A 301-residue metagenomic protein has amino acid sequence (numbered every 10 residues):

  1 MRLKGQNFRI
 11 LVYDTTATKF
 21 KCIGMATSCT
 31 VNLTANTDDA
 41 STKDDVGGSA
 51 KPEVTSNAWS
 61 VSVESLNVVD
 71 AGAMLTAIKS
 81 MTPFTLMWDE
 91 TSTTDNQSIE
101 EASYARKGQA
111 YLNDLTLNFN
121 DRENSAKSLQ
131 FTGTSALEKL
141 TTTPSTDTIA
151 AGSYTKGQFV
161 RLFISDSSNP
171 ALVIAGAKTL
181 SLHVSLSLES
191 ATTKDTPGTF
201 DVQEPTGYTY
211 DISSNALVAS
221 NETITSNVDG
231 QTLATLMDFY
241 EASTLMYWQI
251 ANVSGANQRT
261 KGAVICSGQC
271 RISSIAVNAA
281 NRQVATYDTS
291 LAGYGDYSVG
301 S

Functional and structural regions predicted by a protein language model:
M1-V68, A105-Q130, S135-T143, A150-S220 (+1 more regions): Solvent-exposed edge beta-strands and adjacent loop segments that serve as assembly or binding interfaces
R2-L3, D89-T93, E100, T142-R161 (+4 more regions): Charged, amphipathic alpha-helical segments and their flanking helix caps
V63, L86-E90, F131, S214 (+2 more regions): Extended, low-complexity, intrinsically disordered tandem-repeat tracts enriched in acidic/polar residues
V68-N113, N227-C266: Short, acidic/charged, Gly/Pro-enriched secondary-structure junctions
G133-K139, G293-S301: Short beta-strand-to-coil "C-cap" segments at the C-terminal boundary of structured domains/repeats, marking
